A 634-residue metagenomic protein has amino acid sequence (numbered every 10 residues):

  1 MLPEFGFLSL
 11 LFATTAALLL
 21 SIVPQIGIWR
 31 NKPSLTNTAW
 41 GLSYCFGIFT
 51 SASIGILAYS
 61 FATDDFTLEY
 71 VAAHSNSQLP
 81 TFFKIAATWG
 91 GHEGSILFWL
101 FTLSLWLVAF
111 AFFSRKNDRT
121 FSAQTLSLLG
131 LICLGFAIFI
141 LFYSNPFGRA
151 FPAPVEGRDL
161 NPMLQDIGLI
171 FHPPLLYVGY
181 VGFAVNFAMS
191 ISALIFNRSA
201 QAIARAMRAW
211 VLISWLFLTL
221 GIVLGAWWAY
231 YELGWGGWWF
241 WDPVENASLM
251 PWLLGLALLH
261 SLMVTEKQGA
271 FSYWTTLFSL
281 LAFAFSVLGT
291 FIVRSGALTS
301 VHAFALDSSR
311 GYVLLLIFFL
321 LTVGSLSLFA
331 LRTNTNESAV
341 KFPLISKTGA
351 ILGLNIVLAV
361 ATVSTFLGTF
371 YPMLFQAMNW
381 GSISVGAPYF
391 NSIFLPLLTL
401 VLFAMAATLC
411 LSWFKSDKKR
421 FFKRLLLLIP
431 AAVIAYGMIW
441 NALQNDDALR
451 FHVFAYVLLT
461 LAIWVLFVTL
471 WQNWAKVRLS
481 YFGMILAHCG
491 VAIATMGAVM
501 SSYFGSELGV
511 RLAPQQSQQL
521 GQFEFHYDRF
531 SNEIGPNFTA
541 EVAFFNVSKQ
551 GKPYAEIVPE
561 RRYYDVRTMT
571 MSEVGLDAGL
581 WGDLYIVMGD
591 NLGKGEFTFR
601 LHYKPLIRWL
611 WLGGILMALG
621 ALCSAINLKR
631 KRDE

Functional and structural regions predicted by a protein language model:
M1-P33, T50-A52, F66, P243-L253 (+5 more regions): Contiguous transmembrane helix-bundle modules in multi-pass membrane proteins
M1-S9, K32-T36, Y59-E93, N145-P173 (+10 more regions): Membrane-interface interhelical loops and short amphipathic "cap" helices that link adjacent transmembrane segments
L2-I85, E93-V108, R115-S122, G135-P146: Extended, highly charged clamp/arch subdomains and adjacent linkers that form or line substrate-binding channels
L11-I22, S95-A226, G234: A conserved hydrophobic secondary-structure block that centers on an alpha-helix together with its immediately flanking
W29-T50, F112-C133, I195-L216, W241 (+5 more regions): Membrane-interfacial loop-to-helix junctions in multi-pass inner-membrane proteins
T50-A72, S77, A86-A111, L141-G148 (+5 more regions): Transmembrane-helix bundle segments that line or gate the permeation/cavity pathway in multi-pass membrane proteins
G509-R600: Soluble non-transmembrane domains of integral membrane proteins
